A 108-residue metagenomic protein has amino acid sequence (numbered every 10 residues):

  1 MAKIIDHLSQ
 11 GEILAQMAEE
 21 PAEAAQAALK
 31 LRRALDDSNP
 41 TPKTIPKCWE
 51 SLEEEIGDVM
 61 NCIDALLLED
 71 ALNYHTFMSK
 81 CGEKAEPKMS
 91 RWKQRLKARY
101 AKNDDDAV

Functional and structural regions predicted by a protein language model:
M1-V108: Flexible "arm" and connector segments at domain edges
